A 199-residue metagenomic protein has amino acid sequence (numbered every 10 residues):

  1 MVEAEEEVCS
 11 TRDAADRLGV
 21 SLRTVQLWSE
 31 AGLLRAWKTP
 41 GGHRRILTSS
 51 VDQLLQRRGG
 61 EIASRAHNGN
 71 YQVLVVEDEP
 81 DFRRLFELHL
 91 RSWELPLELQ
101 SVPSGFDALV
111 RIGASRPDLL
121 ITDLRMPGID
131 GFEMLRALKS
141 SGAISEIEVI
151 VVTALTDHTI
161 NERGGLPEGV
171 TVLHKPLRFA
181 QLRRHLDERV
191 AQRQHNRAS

Functional and structural regions predicted by a protein language model:
V8-D13, A31-G60: Short helix-start
P80-Q100, P167-V170: Two-component/phosphorelay signaling modules centered on CheY-like receiver
S101-V110, G131: Helix N-cap/capping motif at the beta->alpha junctions
V110, F132-S145: Short amphipathic alpha-helix used as the core "switch/output" element in two-component signaling
S115-I121: Active-site beta3 strand of CheY-like receiver
M126: Receiver (REC) domain active-site loop signature in two-component systems and cognate sites in sensor histidine kinases
E133, S145, T156-L173, R184: Alpha4 helix (beta4-alpha4-beta5 surface) of REC/receiver domains from two-component response regulators
I150-T153: Hydrophobic/aromatic residues positioned on beta-strands within the core alpha/beta folds
